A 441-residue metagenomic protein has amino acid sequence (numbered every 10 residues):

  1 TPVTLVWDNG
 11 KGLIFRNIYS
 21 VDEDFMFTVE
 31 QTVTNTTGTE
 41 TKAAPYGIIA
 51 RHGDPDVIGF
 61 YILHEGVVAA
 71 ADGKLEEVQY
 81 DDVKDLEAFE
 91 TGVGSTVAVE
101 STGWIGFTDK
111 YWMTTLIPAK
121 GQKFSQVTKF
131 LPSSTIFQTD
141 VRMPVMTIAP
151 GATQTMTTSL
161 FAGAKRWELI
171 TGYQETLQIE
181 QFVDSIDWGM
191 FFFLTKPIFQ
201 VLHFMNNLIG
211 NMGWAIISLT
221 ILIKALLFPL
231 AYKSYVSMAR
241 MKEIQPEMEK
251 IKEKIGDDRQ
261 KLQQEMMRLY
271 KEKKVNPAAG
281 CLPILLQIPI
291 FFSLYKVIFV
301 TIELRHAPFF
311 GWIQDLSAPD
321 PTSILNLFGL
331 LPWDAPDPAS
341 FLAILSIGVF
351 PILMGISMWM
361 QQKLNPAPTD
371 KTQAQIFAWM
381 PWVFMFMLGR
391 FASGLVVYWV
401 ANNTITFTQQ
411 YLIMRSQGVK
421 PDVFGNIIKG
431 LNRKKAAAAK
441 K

Functional and structural regions predicted by a protein language model:
T1, P132, G163-A215, A307-I347: Interfacial loop/helix-cap signal at membrane boundaries in integral membrane proteins
T1-Q181: Soluble non-transmembrane domains of integral membrane proteins
L13, Q31, G151, A225-F291 (+3 more regions): Membrane-interface amphipathic helices and adjacent TM-edge segments
V183-A239, E243-P246, L282-L286, I290: Core alpha-helical transmembrane segments of integral membrane proteins
G210-M212, M387-V396: Transmembrane helix interruption/hinge and helix-loop junction motifs
L294-T372, I376-F377, P381, Y398: Long, His/Glu/Asp-enriched segments that create or flank divalent metal/ion-associated functional microenvironments
I344, G348, I352, L388-A392 (+1 more regions): Hydrophobic transmembrane alpha-helical segments of multi-pass transport and channel proteins
